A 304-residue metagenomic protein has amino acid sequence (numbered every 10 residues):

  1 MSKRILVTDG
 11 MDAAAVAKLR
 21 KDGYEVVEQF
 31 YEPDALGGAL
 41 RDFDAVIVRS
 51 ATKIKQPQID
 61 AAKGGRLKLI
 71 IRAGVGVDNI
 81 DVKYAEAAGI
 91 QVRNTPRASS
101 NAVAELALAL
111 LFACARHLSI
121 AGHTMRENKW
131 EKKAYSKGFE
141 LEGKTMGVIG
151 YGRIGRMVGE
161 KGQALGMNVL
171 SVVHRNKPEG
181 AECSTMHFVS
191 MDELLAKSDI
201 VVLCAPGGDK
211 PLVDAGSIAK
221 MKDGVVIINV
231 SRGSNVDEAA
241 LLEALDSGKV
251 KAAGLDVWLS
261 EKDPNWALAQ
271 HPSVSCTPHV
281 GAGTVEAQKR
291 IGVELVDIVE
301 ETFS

Functional and structural regions predicted by a protein language model:
M1-V92, E193-A196, D214-K220: An N-terminal-biased, well-structured beta-alpha scaffold segment characteristic of Rossmann-like dinucleotide-binding
D9-A14, E32, V172-P178, S260-K262: Short, polar loop motifs at secondary-structure junctions
D44-A45, L69, I200, V226 (+2 more regions): Short, Asp-centered acidic motifs that coordinate Mg2+ and/or phosphate in catalytic or ligand-binding sites
I54-Q58, R175-W266: Rossmann-like adenosine-cofactor binding region
A88-I90, P96-T145, E160, A164: Phosphate-binding beta-alpha-beta segment of Rossmann-like dinucleotide-binding domains, i.e., the NAD(P)
V92-R93, N168, G224-S304: Rossmann-like dinucleotide-binding domain for NAD(H)/NADP(H)
Y151-G152: Glycine-rich Rossmann-fold phosphate-binding loop(s) that bind the pyrophosphate of adenine dinucleotide cofactors
G155-R156: N-terminal Rossmann-fold NAD(P) dinucleotide-binding loop
